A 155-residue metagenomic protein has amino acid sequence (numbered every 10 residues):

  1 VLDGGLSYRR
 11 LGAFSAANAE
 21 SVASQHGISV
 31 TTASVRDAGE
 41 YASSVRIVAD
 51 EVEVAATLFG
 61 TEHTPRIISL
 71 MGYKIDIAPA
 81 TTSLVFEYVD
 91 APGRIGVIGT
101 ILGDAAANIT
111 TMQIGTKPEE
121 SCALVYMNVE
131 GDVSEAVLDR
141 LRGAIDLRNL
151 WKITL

Functional and structural regions predicted by a protein language model:
V1-L155: A conserved regulatory-domain signal marking ACT and ACT-like small-molecule sensing domains and adjacent regulatory
